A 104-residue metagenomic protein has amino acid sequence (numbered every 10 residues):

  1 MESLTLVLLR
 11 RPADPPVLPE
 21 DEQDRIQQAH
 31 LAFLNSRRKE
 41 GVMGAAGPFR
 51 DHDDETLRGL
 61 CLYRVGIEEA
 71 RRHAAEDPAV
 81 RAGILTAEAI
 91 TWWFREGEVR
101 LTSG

Functional and structural regions predicted by a protein language model:
M1-G104: Conserved, structured core segments of small domains
